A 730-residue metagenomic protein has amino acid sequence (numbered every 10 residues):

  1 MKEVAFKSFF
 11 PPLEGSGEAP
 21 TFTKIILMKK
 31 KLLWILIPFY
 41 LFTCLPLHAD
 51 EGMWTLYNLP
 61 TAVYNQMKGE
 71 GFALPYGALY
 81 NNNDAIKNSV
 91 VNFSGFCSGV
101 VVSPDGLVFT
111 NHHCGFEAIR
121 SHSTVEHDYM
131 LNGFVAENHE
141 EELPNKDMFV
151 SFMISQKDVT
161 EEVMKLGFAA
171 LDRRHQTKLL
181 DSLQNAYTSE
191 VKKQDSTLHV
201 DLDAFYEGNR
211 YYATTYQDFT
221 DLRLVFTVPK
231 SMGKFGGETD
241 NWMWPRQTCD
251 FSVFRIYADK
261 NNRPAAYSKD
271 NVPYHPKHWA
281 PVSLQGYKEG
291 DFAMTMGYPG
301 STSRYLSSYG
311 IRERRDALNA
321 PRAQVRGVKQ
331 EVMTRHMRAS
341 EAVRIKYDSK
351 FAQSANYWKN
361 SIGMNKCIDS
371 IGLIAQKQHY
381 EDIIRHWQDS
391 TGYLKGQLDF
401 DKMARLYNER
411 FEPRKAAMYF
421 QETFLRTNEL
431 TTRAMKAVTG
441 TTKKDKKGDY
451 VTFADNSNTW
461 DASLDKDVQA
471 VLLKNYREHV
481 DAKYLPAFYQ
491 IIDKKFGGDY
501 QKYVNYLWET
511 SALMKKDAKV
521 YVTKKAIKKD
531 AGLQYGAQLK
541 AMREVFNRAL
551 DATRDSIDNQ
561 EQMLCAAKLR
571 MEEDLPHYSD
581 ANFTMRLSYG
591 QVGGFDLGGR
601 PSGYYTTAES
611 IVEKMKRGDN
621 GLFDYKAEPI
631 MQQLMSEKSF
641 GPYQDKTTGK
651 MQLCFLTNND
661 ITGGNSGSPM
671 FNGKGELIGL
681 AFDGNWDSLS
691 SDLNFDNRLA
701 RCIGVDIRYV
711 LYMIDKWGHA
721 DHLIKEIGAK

Functional and structural regions predicted by a protein language model:
M1-E3, S8-T21: Short, low-complexity intrinsically disordered segments enriched in small and basic residues
K2-E3, K24, M28-L32: Positively charged n-region of N-terminal signal peptides that target proteins for export
E3, E14-G15, L33-I37, D50: Glycine-biased, low-complexity coil/linker segments
F22, I26-L27, L36-P38, I492-D493: Residues marking helix boundaries in flexible regions
K29, L45-K730: Terminal presequence/propeptide segments associated with secretion/organelle targeting and zymogen/polyprotein
Y40-C44: Hydrophobic core
